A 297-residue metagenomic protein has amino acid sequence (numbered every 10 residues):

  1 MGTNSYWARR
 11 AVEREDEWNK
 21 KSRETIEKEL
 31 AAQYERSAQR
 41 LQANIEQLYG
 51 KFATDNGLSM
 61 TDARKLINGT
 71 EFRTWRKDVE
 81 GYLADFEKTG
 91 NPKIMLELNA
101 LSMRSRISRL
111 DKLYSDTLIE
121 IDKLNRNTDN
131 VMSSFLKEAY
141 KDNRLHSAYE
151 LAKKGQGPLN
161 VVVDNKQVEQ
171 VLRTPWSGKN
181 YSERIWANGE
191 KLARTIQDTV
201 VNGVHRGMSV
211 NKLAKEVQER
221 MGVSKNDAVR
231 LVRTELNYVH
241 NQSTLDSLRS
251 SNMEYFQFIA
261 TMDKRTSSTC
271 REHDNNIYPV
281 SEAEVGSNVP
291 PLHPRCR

Functional and structural regions predicted by a protein language model:
M1-Q218: N-terminal leader/targeting and assembly helices and adjacent pre-domain segments
V223-R297: Acidic, glycine-rich two-metal-ion catalytic cores of nucleic acid-processing enzymes
